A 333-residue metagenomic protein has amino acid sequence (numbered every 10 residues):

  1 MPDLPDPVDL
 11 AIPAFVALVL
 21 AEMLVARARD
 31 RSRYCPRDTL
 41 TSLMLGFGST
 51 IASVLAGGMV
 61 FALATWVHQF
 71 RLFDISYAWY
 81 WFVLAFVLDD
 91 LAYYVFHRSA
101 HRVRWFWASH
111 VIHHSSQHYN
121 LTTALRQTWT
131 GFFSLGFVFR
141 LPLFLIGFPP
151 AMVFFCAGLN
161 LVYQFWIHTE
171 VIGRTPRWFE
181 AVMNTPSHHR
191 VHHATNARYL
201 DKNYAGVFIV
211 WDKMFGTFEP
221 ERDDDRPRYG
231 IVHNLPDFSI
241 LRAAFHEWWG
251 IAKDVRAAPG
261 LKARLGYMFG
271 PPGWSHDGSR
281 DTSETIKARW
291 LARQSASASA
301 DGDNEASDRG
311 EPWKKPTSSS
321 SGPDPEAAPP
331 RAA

Functional and structural regions predicted by a protein language model:
M1-F15: Hydrophobic transmembrane alpha-helical segments in integral membrane proteins
D3-L4, R31-D38, R71-S76, I112-H113: Helix-boundary and loop/linker segments of multi-pass membrane transporters
D6, L10, R33-T50: Loop-to-helix transition at the N-terminal end of transmembrane alpha-helices
A14-A26, V60-F61, F86-A92: Central hydrophobic cores of alpha-helical transmembrane segments in multi-pass inner-membrane proteins across all
L20-L40: Membrane-interface helix-loop junction between the first two transmembrane segments
F47-A56, R71, I75-R228: Membrane-embedded catalytic scaffold of the fatty acid hydroxylase/desaturase
G58-R71: Membrane-helix exit/interface motif
H118-T122, E170-A333: Cytosolic/stromal cytosol-facing helical appendages immediately following the last transmembrane segment
